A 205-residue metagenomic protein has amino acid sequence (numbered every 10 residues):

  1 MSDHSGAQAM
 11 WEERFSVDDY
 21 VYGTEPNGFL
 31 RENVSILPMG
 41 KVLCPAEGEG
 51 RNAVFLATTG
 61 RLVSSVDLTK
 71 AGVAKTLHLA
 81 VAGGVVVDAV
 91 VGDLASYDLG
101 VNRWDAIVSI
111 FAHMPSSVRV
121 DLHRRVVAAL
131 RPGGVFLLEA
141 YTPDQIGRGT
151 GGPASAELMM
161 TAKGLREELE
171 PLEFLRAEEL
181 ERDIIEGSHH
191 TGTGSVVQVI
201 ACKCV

Functional and structural regions predicted by a protein language model:
M1-L37: Conserved class I S-adenosyl-L-methionine
L62-D67: Conserved SAM-binding motif I beta-strand of class I
T69-A71: Conserved SAM/SAH-binding beta-strand->alpha-helix loop
A82-L94: Conserved SAM-binding strand-loop segment of SAM-dependent methyltransferases
A95-A106: A short acidic, Gly/Pro-enriched loop at the edge of an enzyme's catalytic core that lines a small-molecule cofactor
M114-V126: A short, conserved alpha-helix within the catalytic core of class I
G133-Y141: Conserved beta-strand signature within the Rossmann-like core of class I S-adenosyl-L-methionine
E157-E178, V197-Q198: Short alpha-helix
